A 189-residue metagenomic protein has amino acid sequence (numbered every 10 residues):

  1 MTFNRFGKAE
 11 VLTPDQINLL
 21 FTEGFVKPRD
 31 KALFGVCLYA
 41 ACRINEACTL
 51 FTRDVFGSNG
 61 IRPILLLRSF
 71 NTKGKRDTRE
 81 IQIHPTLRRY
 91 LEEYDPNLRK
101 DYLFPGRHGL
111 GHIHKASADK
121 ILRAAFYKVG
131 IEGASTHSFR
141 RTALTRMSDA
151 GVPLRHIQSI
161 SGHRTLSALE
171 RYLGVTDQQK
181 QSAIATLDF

Functional and structural regions predicted by a protein language model:
M1-N18, K75-H84, L98-K100: DNA breakage-rejoining catalytic core of tyrosine-based enzymes
F3, P14-D15, R79, G174-F189: DNA/chromatin major-groove-contacting recognition/catalytic segments
P14-A40, I44: Basic, Lys/Arg- and aromatic-enriched nucleic-acid-binding interface segment
C37-G60, R155: Short, charged phosphate-coordinating catalytic segments
E46-C48, A134, L144, G151-G162: Active-site-proximal segment of tyrosine recombinases
T49-P85: Conserved tyrosine-mediated DNA breakage-rejoining catalytic core shared by Y-recombinases
L67, N71-K73, S161-T186: Catalytic-site neighborhood detector that most strongly recognizes the C-terminal catalytic loop/helix of tyrosine
T72-E92, D101-R123: C-terminal catalytic core of Y-nucleophile DNA break-rejoin enzymes
